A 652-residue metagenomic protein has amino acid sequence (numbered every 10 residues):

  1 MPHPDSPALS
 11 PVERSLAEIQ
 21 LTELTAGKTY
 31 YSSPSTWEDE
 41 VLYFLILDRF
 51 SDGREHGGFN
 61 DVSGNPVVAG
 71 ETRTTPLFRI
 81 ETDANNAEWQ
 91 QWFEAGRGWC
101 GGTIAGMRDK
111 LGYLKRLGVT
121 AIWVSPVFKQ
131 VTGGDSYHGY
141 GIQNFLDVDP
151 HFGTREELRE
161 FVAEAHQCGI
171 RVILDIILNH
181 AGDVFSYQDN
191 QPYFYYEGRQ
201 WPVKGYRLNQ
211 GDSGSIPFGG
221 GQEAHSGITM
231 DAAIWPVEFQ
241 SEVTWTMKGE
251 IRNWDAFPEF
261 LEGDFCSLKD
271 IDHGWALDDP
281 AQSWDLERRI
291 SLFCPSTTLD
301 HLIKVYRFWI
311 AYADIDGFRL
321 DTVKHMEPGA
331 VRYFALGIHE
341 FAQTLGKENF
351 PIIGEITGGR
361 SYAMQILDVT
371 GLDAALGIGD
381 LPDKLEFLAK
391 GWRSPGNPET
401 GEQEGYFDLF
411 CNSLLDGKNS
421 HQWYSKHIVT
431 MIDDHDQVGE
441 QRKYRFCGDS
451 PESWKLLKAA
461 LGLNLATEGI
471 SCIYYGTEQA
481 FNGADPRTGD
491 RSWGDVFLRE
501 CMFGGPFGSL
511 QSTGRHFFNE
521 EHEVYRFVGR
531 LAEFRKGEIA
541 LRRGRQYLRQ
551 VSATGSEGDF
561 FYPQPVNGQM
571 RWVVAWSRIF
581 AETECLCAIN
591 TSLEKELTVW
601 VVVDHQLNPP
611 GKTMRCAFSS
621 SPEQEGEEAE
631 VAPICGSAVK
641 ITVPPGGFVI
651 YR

Functional and structural regions predicted by a protein language model:
M1-I46, S51-D52, G58-S63, V67-V68 (+7 more regions): Carbohydrate-interacting/catalytic domains
P2-R171, A181, S186-N190, D212 (+9 more regions): N-terminal structural segment of carbohydrate-active enzymes
L16, V162, H166, H180 (+12 more regions): Active-site-proximal helices and loops of the catalytic beta/alpha 8
E38, G58-A69, T132-L146, N179-E262 (+2 more regions): Aromatic- and acidic-residue-enriched segments that line the glycan-binding/catalytic groove of carbohydrate-active
Y43, I122-V124, V172-L174, F318 (+3 more regions): Hydrophobic faces of well-ordered beta-strands that scaffold small-molecule active sites in alpha/beta enzyme cores
T103-Y113, F293-Y312, L457-L461: Short, acidic/polar
M230-T297, A311: Long, low-complexity, polar/charged, intrinsically disordered or flexibly structured peripheral segments
S425-S450: Active-site clefts of carbohydrate-active enzymes
